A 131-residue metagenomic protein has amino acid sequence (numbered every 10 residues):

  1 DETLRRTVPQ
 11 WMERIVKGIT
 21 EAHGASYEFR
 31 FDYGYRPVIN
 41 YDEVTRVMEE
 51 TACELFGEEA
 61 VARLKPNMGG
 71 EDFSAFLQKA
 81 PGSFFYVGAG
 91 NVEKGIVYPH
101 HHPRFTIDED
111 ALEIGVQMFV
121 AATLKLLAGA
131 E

Functional and structural regions predicted by a protein language model:
D1-E131: Metal-dependent amide/peptide-bond hydrolase catalytic core, centered on the "pita-bread" metallohydrolase fold
